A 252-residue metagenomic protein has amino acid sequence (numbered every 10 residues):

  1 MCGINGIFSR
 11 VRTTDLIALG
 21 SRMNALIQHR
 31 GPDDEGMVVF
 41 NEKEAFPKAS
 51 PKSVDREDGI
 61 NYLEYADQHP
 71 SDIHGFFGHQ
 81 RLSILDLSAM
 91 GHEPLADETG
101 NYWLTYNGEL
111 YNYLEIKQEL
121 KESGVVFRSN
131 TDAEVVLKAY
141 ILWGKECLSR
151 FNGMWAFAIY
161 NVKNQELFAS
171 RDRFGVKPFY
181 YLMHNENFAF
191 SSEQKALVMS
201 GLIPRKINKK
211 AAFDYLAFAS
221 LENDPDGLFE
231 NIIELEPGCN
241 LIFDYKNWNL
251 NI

Functional and structural regions predicted by a protein language model:
M1-I252: Cysteine-centered catalytic environments shared across enzyme families
